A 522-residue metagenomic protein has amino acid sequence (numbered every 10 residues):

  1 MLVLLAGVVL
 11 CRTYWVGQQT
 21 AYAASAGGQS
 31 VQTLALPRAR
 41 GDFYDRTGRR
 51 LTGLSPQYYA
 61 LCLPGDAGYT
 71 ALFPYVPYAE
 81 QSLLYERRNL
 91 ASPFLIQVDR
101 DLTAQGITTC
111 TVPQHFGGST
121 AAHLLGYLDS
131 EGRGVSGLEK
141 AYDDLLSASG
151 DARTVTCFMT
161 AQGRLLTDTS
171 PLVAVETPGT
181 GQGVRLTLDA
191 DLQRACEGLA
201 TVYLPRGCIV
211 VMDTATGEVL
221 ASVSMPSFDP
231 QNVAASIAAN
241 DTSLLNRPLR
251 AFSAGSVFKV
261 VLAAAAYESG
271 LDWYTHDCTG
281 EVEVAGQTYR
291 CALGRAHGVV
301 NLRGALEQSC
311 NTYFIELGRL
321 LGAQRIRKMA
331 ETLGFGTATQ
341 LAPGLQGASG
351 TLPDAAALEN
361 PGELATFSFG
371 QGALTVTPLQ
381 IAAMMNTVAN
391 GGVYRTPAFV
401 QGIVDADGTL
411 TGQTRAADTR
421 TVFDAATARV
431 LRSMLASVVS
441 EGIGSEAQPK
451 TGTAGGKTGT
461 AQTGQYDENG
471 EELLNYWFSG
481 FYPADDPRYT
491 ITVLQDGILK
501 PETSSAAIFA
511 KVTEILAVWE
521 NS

Functional and structural regions predicted by a protein language model:
M1-V233, R327-T332, P449, D496-S522: Periplasmic/cell-envelope proteins involved in peptidoglycan metabolism and beta-lactam response
R50-T52, P171, D213-S256, V261-G497: Beta-lactam-recognizing serine transpeptidase/beta-lactamase-like catalytic domain environment
